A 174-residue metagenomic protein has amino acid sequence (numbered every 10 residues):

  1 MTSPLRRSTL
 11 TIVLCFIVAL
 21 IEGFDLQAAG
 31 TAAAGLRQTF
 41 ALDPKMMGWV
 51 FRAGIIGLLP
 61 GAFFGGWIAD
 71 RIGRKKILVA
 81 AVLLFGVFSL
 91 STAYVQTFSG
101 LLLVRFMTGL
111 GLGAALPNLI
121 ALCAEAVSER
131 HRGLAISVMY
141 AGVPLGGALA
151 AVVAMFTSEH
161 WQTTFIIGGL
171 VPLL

Functional and structural regions predicted by a protein language model:
M1-L174: Transmembrane-helix signature of 12-pass secondary carriers
